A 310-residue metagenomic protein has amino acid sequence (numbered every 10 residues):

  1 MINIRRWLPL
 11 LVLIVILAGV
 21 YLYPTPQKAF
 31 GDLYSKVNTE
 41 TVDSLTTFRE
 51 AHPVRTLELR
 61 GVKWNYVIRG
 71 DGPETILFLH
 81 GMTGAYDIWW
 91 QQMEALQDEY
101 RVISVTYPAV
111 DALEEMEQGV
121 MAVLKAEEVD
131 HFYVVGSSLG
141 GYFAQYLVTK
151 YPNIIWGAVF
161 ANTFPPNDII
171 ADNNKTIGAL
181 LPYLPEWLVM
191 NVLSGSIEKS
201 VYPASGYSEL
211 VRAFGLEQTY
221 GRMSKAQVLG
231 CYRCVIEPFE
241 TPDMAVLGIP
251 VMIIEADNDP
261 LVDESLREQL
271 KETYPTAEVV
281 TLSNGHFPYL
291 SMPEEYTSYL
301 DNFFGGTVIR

Functional and structural regions predicted by a protein language model:
I2-E74, E99-Y100, D130, G305-R310: Alpha/beta-hydrolase fold catalytic core
G31-K36, I169-K175, L188-A245: Conserved alpha/beta-hydrolase catalytic His-Asp/Glu region
V62-V110: Conserved HGGG/HGGXW glycine-rich cap/lid loop of the alpha/beta-hydrolase fold
I103-V135: Active-site loop/oxyanion-hole signature of alpha/beta-hydrolase fold enzymes
T149, G157-W187: Flexible "cap/lid" loop of the alpha/beta hydrolase fold
L247, I253-E255: Short beta-strand/loop motif that positions the catalytic acidic residue of the alpha/beta-hydrolase fold
D257-V262: Acidic catalytic loop of the alpha/beta-hydrolase fold
N284-T297: Catalytic histidine-centered segment of alpha/beta-hydrolase-like enzymes
